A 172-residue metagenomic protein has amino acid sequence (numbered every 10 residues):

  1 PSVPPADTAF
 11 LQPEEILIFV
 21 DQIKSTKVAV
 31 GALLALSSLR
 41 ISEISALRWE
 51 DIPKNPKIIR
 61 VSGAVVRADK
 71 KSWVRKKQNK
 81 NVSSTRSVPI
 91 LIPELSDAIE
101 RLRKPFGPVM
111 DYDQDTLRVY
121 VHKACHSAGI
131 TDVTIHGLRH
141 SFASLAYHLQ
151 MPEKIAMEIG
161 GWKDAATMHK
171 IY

Functional and structural regions predicted by a protein language model:
P1-L47, N55, R139: Basic, Lys/Arg- and aromatic-enriched nucleic-acid-binding interface segment
P5, N55, S84, D115 (+1 more regions): Exposed loop/turn and edge beta-strand positions of beta-sandwich/beta-sheet ligand-binding modules
A9, Q22, L33-L34, L145-A146 (+2 more regions): Short alpha-helical segment immediately N-terminal to, or the first helix within, an HTH/HTH-like DNA-binding domain
F10-E14, A64-R67, P89-T131: Active-site/catalytic core of tyrosine-dependent DNA strand-transfer enzymes
P13-L17, D21, L47-R101: Conserved tyrosine-mediated DNA breakage-rejoining catalytic core shared by Y-recombinases
S37, T131, L149: Flexible coil/turn residues that form the inter-helical turn or adjacent wing/linker of helix-turn-helix
E43-S45, V133-T134, A143, Q150-W162: Active-site-proximal segment of tyrosine recombinases
D51-I58, M151-I171: Short, polar N-cap/turn motifs at the start of nucleic acid-interacting alpha helices
